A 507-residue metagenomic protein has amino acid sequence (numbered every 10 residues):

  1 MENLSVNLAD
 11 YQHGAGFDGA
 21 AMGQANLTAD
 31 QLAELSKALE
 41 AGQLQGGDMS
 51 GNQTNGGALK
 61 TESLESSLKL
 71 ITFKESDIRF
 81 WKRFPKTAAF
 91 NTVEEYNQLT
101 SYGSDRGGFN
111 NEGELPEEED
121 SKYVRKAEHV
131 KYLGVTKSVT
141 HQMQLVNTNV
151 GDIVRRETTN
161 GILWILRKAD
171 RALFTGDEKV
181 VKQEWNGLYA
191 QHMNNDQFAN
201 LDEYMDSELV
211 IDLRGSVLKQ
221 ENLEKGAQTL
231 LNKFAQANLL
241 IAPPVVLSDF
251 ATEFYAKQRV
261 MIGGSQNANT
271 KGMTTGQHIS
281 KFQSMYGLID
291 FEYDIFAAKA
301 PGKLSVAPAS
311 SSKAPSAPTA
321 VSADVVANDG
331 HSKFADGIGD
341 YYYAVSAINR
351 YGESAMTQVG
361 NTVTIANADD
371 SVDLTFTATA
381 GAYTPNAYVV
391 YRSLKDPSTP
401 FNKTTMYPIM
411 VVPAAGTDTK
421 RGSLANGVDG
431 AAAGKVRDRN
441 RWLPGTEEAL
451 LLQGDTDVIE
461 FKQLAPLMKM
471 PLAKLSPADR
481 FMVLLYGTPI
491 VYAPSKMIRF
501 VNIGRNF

Functional and structural regions predicted by a protein language model:
M1-S311, S316-T319, D340, I365-V372 (+1 more regions): Flexible, glycine/threonine- and acidic-rich loop/arm segments that mediate assembly and lattice contacts in viral
K303-P444: Disordered, low-complexity "stalk" and linker segments at domain junctions of extracellular and cell-surface proteins
